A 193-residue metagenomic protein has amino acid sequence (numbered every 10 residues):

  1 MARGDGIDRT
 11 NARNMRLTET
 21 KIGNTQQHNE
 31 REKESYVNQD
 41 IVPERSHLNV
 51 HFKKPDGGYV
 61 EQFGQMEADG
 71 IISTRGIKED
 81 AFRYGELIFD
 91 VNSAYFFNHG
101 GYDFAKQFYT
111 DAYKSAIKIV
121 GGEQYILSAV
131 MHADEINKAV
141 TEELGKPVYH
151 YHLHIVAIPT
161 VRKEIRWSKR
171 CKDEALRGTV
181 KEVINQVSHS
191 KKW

Functional and structural regions predicted by a protein language model:
M1-W193: N-terminal nicking endonuclease/strand-transfer module with a His-rich metal-binding environment and a catalytic Tyr
